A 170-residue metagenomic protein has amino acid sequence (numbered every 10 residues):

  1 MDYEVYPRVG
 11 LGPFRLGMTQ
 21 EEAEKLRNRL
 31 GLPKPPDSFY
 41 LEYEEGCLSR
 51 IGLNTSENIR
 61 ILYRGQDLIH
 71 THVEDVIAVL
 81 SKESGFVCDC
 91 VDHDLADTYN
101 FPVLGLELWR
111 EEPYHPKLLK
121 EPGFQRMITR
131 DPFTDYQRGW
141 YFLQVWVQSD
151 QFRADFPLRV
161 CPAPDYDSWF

Functional and structural regions predicted by a protein language model:
M1-P33, T55-F170: Non-cytosolic coordination micro-motifs
D37-E44: Aromatic-rich beta-strand edge motifs centered on tyrosine
C47-S49: Charged interaction scaffolds used for protein-protein
